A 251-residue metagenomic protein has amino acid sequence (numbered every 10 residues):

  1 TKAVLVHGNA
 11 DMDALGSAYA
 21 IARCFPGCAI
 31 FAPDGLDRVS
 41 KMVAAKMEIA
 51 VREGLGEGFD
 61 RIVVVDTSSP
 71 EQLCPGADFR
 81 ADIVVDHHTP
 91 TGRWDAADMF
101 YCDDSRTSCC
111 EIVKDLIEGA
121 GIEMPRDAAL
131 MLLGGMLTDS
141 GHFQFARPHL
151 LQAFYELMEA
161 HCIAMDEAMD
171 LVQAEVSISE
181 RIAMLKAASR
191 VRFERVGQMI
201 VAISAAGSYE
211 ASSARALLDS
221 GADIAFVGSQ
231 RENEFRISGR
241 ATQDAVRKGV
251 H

Functional and structural regions predicted by a protein language model:
T1-A3, H7-N9, S17-G27, G92-E234 (+1 more regions): A structured phosphate/pyrophosphate-recognition subdomain
K2-G58: Anionic-ligand anchoring segments at beta-strand to alpha-helix junctions in alpha/beta enzyme folds, i.e., glycine
H7, A32-D34, V65-D66, V85 (+1 more regions): Short His-Asn-centered micro-motif
A10, V65-E71, G207-Y209: Short beta->alpha connector loops
A45-M99: Active-site cofactor/cluster-binding pocket
I237: S-adenosyl-L-methionine
V246-H251: Low-complexity, glycine/alanine/valine/leucine- and proline-rich hydrophobic stretches
